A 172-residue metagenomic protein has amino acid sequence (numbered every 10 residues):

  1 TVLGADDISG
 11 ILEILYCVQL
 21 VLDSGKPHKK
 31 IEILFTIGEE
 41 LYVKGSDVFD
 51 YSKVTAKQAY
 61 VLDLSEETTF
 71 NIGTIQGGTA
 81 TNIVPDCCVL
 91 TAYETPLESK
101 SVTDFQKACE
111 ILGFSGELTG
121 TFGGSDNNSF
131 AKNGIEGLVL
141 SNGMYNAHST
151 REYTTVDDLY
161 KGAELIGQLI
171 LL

Functional and structural regions predicted by a protein language model:
T1-T74: Acidic/histidine-rich catalytic neighborhood of metal-dependent amide-processing enzymes
E67-L172: Metal-dependent amide/peptide-bond hydrolase catalytic core, centered on the "pita-bread" metallohydrolase fold
